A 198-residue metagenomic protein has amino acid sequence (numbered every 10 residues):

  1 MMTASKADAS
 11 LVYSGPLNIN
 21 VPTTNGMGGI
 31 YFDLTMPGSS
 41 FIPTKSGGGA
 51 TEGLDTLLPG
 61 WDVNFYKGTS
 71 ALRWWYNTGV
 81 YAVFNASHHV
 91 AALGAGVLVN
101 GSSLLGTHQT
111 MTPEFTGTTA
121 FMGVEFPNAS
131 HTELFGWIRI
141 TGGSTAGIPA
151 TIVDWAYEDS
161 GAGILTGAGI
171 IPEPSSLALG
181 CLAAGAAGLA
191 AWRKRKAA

Functional and structural regions predicted by a protein language model:
M1-A7: C-terminal segment of classical bacterial N-terminal signal peptides
S10-I138, G142-I170: A domain-level signal for the mature, folded cores of soluble proteins
E173-A191: A short, hydrophobic C-terminal helix/tail in secreted or cell-surface proteins
R195-A198: Short, charged juxtamembrane terminal tails flanking transmembrane helices
